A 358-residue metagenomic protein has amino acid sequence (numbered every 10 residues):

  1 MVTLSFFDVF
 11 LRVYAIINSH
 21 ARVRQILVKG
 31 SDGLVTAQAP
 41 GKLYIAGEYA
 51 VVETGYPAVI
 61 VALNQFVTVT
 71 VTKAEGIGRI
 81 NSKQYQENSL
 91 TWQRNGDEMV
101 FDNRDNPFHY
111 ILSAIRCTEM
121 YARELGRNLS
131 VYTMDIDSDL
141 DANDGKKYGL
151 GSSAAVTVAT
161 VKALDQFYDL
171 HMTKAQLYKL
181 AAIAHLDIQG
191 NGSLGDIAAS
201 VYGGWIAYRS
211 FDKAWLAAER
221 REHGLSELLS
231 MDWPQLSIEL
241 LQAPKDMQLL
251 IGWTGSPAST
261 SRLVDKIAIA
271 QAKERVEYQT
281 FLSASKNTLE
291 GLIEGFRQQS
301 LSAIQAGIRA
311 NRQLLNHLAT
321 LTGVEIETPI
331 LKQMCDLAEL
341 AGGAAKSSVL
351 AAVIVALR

Functional and structural regions predicted by a protein language model:
V2-S5: Extreme N-terminal basic, low-complexity initiation segments that serve as generic localization/processing leaders
F10-R12, I16: Short, positively charged and aromatic/hydrophobic N-terminal segments
A21-R22, V28-A46, A50-V52, I60-E124 (+7 more regions): C-terminal nucleotide
Y148-L170, G204: DPxDG-like acidic metal-binding loop motif
L150-G151, A344-A351: Short glycine/threonine-rich catalytic loop with a Thr-x-Gly-x-Asp
K174-A175: A sequence/structural signal of beta-propeller blade repeats
